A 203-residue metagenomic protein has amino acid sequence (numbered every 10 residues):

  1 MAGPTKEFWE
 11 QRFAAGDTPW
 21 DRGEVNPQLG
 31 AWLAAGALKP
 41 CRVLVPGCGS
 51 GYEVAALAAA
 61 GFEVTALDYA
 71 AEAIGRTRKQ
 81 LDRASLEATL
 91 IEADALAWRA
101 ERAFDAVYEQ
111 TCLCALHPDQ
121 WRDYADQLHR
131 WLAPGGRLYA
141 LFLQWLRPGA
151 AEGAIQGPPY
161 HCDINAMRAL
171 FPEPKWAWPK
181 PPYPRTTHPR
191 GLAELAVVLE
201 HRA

Functional and structural regions predicted by a protein language model:
A2-L44, G49-R102, D119-A203: Class I (Rossmann-like) S-adenosyl-L-methionine-dependent methyltransferase catalytic domain, capturing the SAM-binding
D105: Conserved acidic residues
Y108: A conserved beta-strand element that flanks and buttresses the S-adenosyl-L-methionine
T111-A115: Short catalytic micro-motifs in class I SAM-dependent methyltransferases
